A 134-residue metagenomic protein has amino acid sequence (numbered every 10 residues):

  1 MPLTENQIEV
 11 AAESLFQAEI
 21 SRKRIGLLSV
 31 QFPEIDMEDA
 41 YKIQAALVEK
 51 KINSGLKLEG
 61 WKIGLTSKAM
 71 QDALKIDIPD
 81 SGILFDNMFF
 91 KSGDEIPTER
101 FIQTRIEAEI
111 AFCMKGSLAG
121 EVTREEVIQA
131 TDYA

Functional and structural regions predicted by a protein language model:
P2-A134: Active-site microenvironments in enzyme catalytic cores
